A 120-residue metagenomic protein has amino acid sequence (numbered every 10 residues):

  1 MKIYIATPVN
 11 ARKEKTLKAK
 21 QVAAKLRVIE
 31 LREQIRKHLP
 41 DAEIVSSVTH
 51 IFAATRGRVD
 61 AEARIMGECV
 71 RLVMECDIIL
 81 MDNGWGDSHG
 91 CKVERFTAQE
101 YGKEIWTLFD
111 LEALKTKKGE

Functional and structural regions predicted by a protein language model:
M1-E120: Conserved catalytic or regulatory cores that recognize and/or transform ribose-phosphate-containing ligands
